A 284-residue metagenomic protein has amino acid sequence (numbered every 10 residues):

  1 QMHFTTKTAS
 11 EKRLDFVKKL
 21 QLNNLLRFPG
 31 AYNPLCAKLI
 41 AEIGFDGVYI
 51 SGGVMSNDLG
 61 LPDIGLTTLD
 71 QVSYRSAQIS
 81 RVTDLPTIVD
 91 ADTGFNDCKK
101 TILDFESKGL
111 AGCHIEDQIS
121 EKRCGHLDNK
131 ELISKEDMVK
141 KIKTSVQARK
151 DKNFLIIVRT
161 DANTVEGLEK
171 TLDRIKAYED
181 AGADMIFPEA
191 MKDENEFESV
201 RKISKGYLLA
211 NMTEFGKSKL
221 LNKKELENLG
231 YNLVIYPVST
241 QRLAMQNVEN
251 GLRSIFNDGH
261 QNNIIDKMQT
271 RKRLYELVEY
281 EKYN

Functional and structural regions predicted by a protein language model:
H3-S10, F16, S239-N284: Extended, intrinsically disordered, low-complexity segments
K7-Y236, L243-Q246, N250: Alpha/beta enzyme core
